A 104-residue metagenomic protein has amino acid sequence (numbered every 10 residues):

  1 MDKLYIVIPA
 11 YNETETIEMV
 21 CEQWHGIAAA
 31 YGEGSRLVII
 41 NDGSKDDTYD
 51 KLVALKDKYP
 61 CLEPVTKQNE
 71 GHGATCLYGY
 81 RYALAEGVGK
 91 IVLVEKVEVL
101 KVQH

Functional and structural regions predicted by a protein language model:
M1-H104: Structured catalytic core of nucleotide-sugar glycosyltransferases
